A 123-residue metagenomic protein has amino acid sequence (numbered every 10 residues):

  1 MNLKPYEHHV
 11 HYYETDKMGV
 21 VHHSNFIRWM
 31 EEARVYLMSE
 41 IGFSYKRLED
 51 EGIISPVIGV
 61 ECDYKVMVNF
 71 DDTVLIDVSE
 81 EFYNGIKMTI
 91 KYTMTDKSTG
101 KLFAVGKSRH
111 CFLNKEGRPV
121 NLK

Functional and structural regions predicted by a protein language model:
M1-G59, N114-K123: Hot-dog-fold acyl-thioester-processing enzymes
N2-Y6, S39, M67-F70, E81-K123: HotDog/MaoC-like acyl-thioester-processing domains
L37-Y83, K87-M88, V105: Hydrophobic beta-strand-centered segment that forms part of the acyl-chain substrate-binding groove
